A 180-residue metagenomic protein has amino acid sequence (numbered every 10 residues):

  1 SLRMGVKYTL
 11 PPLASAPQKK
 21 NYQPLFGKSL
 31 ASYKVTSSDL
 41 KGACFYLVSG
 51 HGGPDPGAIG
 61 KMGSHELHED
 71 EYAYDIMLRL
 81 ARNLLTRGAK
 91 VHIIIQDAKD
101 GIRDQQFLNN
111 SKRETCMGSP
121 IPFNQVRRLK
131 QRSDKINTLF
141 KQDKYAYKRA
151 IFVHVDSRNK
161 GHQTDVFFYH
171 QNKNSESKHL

Functional and structural regions predicted by a protein language model:
S1, G5, L47, I151-V153: Short, functionally critical alpha-helical segments immediately adjacent to catalytic or ligand/cofactor-binding
S1-N21: Extracellular LysM carbohydrate-binding repeats and other cell-envelope/extracellular binding modules
R3-T9, G53, Y72, Q125: Generic detector of bulky aromatic hydrophobic side chains
Y8, F45, V166: A broad, low-specificity signal marking well-ordered, structured residues that form hydrophobic/aromatic
A14-I59, H65, L78-R79: Boundary/activation segment at the start of structured domains
S37, L67-L180: Active-site-proximal helix/loop segments of hydrolytic enzymes
G60-M62, Q106-F107: Surface-exposed beta-strand edges and their flanking turn/coil or helix-capping segments
